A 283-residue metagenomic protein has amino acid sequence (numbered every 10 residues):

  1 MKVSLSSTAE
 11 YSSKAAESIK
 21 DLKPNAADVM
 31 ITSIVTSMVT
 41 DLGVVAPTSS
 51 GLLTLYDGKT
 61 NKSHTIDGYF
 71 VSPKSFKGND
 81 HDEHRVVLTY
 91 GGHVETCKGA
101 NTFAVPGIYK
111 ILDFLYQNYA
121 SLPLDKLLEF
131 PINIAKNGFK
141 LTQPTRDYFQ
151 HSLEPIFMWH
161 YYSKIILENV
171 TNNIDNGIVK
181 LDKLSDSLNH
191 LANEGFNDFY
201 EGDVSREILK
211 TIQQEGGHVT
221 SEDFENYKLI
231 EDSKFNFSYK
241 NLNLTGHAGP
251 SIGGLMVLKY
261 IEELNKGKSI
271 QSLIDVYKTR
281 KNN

Functional and structural regions predicted by a protein language model:
M1-E194, F199-E201, R206-A248: Noncatalytic scaffold domains of N-terminal-nucleophile
K266-N283: Internal maturation/activation junctions in enzymes
